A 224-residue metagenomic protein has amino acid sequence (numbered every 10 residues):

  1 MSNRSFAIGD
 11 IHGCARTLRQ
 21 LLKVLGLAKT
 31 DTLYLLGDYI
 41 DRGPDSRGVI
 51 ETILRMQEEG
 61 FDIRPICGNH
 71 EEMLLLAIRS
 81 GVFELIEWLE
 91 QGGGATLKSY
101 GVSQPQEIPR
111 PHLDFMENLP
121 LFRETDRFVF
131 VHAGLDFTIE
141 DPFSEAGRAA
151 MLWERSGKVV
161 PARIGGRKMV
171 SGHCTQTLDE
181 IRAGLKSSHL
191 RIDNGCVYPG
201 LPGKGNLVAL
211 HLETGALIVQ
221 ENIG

Functional and structural regions predicted by a protein language model:
M1-T52: N-terminal active-site segment of His-dependent metallophosphoesterases
S5-H12, F128-G134, L190-I192: Active-site-proximal beta-strand elements of phosphoester/diester hydrolases
D10, D38, I53, G68-N69 (+5 more regions): Divalent metal-coordination and catalytic microenvironments
H12-R16, D41-P44, E72-L75, F137-T138 (+2 more regions): Active-site environment of divalent metal-dependent phosphoester hydrolases
R42-E124, M151-V160: Active-site neighborhood of divalent metal-dependent phosphoester bond hydrolases
I108-D179: His/acidic metal-ligating clusters that form di-metal
G147-Q220: Conserved beta-sheet core of the metallophosphoesterase superfamily
